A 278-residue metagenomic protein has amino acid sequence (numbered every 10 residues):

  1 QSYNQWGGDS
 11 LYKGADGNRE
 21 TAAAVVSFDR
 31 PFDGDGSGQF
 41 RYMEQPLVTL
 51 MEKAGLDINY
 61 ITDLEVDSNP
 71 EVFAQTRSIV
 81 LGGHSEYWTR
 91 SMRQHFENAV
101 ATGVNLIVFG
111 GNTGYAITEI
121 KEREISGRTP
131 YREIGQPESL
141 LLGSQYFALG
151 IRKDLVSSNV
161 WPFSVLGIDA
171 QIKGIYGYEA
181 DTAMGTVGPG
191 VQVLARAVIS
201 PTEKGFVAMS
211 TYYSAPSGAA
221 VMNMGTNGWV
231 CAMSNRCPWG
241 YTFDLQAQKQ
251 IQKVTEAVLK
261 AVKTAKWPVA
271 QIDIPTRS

Functional and structural regions predicted by a protein language model:
Q1-Q75, K266-V269, D273-I274: Aromatic-Pro/Gly-enriched surface loop or interdomain linker that acts as a lid/target-recognition segment
S2, N112-G205: An acidic, glycine-rich "communication" segment
P31-F40, R77-R90, Y241-A247: The substrate-binding groove and active-site-proximal loops of carbohydrate-active enzymes, especially glycoside
G36-G38, I120, T129, Q136 (+2 more regions): Active-site rim elements
M43-L47, V72, M92-H95, I251-T255: Stable alpha-helical elements in mature extracytoplasmic
K53, T186-R277: Extracellular low-complexity, Gly/Ser/Thr-rich intrinsically disordered linkers and protease-sensitive activation/hinge
E65-S68, H84-W88, N112-A116, I199-S200 (+1 more regions): Solvent-exposed loop/turn segments at secondary-structure junctions within structured extracellular/periplasmic domains
F73-I117, V258: Short alpha-beta junction capping motif
